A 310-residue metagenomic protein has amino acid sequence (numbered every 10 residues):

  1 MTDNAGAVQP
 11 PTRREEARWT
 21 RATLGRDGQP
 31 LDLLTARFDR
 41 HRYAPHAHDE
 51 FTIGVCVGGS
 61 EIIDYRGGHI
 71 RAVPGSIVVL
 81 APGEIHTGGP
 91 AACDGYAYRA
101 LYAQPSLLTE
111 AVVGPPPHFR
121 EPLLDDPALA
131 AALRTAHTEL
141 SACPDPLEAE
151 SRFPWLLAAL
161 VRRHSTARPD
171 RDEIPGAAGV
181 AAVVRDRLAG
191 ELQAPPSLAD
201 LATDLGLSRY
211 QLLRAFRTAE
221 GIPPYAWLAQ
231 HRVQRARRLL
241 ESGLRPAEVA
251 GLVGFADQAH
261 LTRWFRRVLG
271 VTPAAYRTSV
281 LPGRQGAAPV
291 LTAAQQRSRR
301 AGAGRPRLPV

Functional and structural regions predicted by a protein language model:
E16-P117: N-terminal regulatory/effector-sensing and dimerization cores that precede helix-turn-helix DNA-binding domains
T87-A91, R163-H164, R217: Sigma70-family region 2
V112-R171: Amphipathic alpha-helical segments enriched in hydrophobic/aromatic residues interleaved with Lys/Arg
A128-A142, V180-E191, R235, L239-S242: Solvent-exposed, amphipathic alpha-helical segments
D186-G190, A194-A199, L207, T218-Q258 (+3 more regions): Terminal helix-turn-helix DNA-binding modules in bacterial transcription factors
L201-R209, L213: Helix-turn-helix
